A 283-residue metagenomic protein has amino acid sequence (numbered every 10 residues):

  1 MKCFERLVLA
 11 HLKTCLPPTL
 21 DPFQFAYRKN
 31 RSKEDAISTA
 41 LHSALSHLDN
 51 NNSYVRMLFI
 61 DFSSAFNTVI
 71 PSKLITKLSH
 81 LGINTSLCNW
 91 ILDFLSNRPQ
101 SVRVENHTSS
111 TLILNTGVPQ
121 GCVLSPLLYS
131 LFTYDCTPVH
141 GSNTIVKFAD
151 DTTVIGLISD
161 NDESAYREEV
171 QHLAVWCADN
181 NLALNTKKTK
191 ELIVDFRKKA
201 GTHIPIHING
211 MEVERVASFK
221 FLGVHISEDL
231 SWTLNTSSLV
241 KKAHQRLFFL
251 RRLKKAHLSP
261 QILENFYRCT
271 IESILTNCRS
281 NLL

Functional and structural regions predicted by a protein language model:
M1-F4, K29-A36, F66, T116-S125 (+5 more regions): Secondary-structure capping and boundary motifs in well-ordered enzyme cores
M1-V118, G156: Conserved pre-catalytic core of RNA-dependent polymerases
L7-L12, A36-H47, E163-N180, H244: Inter-domain linker/hinge segments that demarcate the starts of reverse transcriptase and RNase H-type modules
V8, L12, A40, D61 (+10 more regions): Mobile genetic element proteins and their domesticated derivatives, centered on retroelements and DNA transposons
V8-Q24, P126-I155: Active-site palm subdomain of RNA-directed nucleic acid polymerases
F148-A149, A178-T202, G223-L283: Non-catalytic, peripheral interaction segments enriched in hydrophobic/basic residues
I158, Q171, A183-A217: Short, conserved micro-motifs composed of acidic
